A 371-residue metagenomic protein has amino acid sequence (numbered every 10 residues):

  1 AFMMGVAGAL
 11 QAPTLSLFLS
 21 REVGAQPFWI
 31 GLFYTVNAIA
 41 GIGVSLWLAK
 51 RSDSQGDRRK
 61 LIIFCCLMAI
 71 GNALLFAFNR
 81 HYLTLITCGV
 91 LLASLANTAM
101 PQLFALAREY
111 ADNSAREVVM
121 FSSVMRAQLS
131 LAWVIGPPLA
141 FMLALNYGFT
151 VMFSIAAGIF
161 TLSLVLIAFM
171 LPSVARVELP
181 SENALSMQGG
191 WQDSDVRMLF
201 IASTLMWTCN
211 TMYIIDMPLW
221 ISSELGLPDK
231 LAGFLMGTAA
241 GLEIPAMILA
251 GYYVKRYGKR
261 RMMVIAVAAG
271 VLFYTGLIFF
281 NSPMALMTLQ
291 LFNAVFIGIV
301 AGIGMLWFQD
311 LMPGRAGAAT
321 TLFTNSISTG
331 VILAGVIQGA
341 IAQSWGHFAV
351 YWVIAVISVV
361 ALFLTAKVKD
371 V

Functional and structural regions predicted by a protein language model:
A1-A38, N210-E224: Helix-loop boundary and gating motifs at the non-cytosolic
F2, L83-M100, T204, A285-I299: Hydrophobic core of transmembrane alpha-helices in multi-pass small-molecule transporters, especially MFS/SLC-type
G43-D57, A144, A246-G258, A342: Helix-to-loop junctions at the C-terminal end of transmembrane segments in multipass secondary transporters
K60-L74, A157, R261-G276, A355: Structural signature of the two symmetry-related core transmembrane helices
N97-D112, I299-M312: Intracellular juxtamembrane helix-capping segments at the cytosolic ends of symmetry-related transmembrane helices
P172-A202: Juxtamembrane intracellular "pre-TM" segments in multi-pass secondary transporters
R260-G304: C-terminal transmembrane helical hairpin of 12-TM major facilitator-type secondary transporters
G314-W345: A late C-terminal transmembrane helix in Major Facilitator Superfamily
